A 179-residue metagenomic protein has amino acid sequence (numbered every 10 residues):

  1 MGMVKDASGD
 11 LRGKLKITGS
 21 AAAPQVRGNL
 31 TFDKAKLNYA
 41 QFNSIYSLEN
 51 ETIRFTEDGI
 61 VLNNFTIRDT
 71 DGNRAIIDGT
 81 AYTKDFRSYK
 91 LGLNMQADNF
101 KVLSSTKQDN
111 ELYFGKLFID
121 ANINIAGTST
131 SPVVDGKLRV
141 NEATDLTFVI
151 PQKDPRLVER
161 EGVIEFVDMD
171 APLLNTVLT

Functional and structural regions predicted by a protein language model:
M1-V61, D78-T179: Membrane-proximal interfacial segments on either side of biological membranes
N63-T70: Short beta-strand segments that buttress and anchor functional surface loops
